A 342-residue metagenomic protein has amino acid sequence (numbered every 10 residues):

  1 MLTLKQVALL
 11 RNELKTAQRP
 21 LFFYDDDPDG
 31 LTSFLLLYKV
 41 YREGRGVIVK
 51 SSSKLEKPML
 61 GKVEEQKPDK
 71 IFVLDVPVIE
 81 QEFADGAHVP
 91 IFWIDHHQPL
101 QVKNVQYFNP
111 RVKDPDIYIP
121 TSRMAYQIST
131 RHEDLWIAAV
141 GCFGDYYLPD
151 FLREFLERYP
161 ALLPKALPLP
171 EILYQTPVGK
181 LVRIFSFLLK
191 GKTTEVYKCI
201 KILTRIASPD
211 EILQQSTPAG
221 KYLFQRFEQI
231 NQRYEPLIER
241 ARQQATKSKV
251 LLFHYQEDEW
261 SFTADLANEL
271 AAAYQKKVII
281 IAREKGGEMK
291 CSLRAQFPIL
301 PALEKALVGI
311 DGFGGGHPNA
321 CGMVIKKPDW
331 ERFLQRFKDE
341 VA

Functional and structural regions predicted by a protein language model:
M1-P177, E235, T246-L251, Y255 (+1 more regions): Replace "Mg2+/Mn2+-dependent" with "divalent metal-dependent
D150-L237: Accessory alpha-helical/coil subdomains and C-terminal extensions that flank or cap enzyme catalytic cores
Q215, R242-Q244: A contiguous, surface-oriented mixed alpha/beta subdomain in the mid-to-C-terminal portion of proteins that forms
